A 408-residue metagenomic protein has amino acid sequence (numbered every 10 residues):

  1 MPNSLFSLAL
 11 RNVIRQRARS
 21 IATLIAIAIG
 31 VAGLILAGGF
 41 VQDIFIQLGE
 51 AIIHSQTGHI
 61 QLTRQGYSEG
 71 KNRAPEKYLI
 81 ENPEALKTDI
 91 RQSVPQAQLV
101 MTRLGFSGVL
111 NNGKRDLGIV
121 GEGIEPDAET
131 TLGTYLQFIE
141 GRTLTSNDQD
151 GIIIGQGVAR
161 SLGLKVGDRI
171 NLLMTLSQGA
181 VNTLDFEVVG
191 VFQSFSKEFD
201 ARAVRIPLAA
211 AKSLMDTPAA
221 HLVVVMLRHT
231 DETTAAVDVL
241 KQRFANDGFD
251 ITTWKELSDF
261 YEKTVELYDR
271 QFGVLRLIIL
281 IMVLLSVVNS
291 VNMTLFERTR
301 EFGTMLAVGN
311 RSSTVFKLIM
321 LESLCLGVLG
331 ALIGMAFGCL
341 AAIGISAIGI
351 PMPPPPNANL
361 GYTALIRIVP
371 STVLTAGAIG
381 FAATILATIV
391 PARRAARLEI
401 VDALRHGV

Functional and structural regions predicted by a protein language model:
M1-S7: Short, membrane-interfacial amphipathic segments enriched in basic
N3, R394-V408: Short cytosolic juxtamembrane segments of multi-pass membrane proteins
R17-I44, E266-E301, L324-I333, A382-L386: Hydrophobic alpha-helical transmembrane segments of multi-pass inner-membrane transport and secretion
G38-V120, T143, N147-D148: Hydrophobic, regular-secondary-structure patches
V94, L176-F272, I279: Mechanotransmission and gating elements of multispan inner-membrane complexes involved in transport and envelope
L104-F106, R115, I119-E125, Q137-A209: Hydrophobic secondary-structure segments that place a key small or acidic residue at a functional site
N292, E301-I345: Transmembrane alpha-helical interface segments in multi-pass membrane proteins
K317, L332-A376, I389, R397: Short helix-loop junctions at transmembrane helix boundaries
